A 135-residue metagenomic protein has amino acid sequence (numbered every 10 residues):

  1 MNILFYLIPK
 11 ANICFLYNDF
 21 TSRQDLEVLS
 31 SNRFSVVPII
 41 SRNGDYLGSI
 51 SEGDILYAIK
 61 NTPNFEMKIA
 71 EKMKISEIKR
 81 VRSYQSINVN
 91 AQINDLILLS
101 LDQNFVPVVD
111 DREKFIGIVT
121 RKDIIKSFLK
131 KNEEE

Functional and structural regions predicted by a protein language model:
M1-N12, S51-Q103, F115, R121-E135: Tandem CBS (Bateman) regulatory domains
N12-I13, S22, Y46: Short glycine/proline-centered loop/turn elements that form peptide/ligand docking sites
F15-Y17: Membrane-embedded alpha-helical segments of inner-membrane proteins
D19-V28, N90-I97: Short, basic/aromatic recognition patches
L29-N32, V37-D54, S100, V108-D123: A glycine-centered beta-loop-beta connector
